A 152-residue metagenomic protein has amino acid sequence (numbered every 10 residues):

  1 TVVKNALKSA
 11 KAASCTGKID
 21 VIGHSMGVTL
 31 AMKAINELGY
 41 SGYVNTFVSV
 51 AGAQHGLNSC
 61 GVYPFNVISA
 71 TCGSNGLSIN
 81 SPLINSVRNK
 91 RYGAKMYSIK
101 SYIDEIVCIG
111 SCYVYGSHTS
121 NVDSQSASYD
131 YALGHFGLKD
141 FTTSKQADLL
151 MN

Functional and structural regions predicted by a protein language model:
T1-N152: Lipid deacylating catalytic domains
